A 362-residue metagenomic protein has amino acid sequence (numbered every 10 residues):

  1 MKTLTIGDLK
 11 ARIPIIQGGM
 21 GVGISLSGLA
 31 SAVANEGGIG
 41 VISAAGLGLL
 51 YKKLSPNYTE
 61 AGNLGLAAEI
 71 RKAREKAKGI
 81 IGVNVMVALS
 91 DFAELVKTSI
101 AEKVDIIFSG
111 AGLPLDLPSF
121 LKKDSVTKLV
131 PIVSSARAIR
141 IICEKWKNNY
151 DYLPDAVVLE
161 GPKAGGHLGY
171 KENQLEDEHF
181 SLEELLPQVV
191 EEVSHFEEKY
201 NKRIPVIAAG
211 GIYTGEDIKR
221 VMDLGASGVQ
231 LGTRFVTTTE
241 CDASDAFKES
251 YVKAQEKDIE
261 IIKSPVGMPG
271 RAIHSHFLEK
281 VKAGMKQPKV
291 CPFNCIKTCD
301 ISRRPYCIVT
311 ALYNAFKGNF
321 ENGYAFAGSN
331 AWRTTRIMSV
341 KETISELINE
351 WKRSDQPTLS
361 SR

Functional and structural regions predicted by a protein language model:
M1-K199: Active-site entrance/lid segments in N-terminal catalytic domains of soluble metabolic enzymes
I16, A164-I207, Y213-R362: Conserved active-site-proximal phosphate/metal-binding subdomains
